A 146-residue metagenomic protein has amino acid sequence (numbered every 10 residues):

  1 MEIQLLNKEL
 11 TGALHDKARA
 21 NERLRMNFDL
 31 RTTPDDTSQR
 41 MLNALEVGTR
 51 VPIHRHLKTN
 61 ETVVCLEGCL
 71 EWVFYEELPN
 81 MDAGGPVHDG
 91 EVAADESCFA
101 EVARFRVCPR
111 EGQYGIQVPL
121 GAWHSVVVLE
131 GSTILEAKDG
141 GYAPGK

Functional and structural regions predicted by a protein language model:
M1-S38, P52, G85-F99: A short, N-terminal "cap"/entry segment at the start of jelly-roll beta-barrel domains of the cupin/DSBH fold
L6, L14, P79, P86 (+2 more regions): Double-stranded beta-helix
D35-S38, E46-R50, E67-E71, E77-N80 (+1 more regions): Short, charged/polar surface micro-motifs in flexible loops or helix N-caps
L42, T62, S125: Short, surface-exposed charged micro-motifs
L42-K58: Conserved short histidine dyad/triad with adjacent acidic residue
P52-H54, W72-V73, I116-V118, H124-L129 (+1 more regions): Short beta-strand His + acidic residue motifs that chelate non-heme Fe in jelly-roll/DSBH and cupin folds
K58-N80, G84-D95: Glycine- and acidic-residue-biased ligand/ion/polar-headgroup-sensing regions
